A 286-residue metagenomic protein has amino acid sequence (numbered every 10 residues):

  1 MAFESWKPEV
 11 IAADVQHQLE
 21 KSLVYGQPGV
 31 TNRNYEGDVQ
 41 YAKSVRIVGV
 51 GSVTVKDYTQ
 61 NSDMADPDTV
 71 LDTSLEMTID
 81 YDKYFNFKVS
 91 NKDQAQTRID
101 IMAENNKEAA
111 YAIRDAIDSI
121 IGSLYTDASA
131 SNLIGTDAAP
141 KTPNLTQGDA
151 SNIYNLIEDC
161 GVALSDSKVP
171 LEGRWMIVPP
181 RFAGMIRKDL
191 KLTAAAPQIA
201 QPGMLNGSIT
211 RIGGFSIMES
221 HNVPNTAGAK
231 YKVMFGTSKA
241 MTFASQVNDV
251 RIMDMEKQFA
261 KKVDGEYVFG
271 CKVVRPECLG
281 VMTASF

Functional and structural regions predicted by a protein language model:
A2-N32, E36-K56, T73-T78, Q96 (+2 more regions): Sequence/fold signature of self-assembling virion shell proteins
I47, D72-L133, D166-P180, I217 (+1 more regions): Long, contiguous amphipathic alpha-helices that act as assembly "spine/axial" helices in icosahedral shell and virion
Y58-T59, I99: A short, polar/proline- and glycine-enriched secondary-structure boundary/capping micro-motif
N61-S62, K168, R211-S216: Glycine-centered small-residue hotspots that permit tight backbone geometry or close packing
N61-T73: Active-site-surrounding "flap" and adjacent substrate/cofactor-binding loops of secreted or lumenal enzymes, prototyped
A65, S123, D127-A128, E277 (+1 more regions): Residue-level signal for alpha-helical context at structural boundaries
T126-D127, R181-M185, V223-N225: Short, catalytically relevant binding-site loops at active-site mouths
S131-G203: Extended, solvent-exposed, turn-rich assembly/linker loops in the middle of proteins
